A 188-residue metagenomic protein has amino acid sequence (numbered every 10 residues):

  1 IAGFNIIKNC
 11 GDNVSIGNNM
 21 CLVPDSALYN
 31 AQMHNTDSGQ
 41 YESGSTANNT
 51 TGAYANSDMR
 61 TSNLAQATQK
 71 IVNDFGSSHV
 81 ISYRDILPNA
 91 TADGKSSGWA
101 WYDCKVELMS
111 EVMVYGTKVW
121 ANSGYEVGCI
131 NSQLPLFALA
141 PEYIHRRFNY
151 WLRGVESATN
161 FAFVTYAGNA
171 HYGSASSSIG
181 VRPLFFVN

Functional and structural regions predicted by a protein language model:
A2-N188: Collagenous Gly-X-Y triple-helix signature in extracellular proteins
